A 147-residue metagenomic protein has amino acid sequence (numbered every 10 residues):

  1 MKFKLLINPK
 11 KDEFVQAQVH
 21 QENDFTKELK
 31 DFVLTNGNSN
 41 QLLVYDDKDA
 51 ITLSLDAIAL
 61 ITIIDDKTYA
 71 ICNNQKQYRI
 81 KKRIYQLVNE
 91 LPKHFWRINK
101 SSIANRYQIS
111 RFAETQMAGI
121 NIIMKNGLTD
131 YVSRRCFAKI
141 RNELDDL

Functional and structural regions predicted by a protein language model:
M1-E28: N-terminal regulatory/sensing modules of transcriptional regulators
K27-K125, T129: Conserved binding/recognition cores within well-folded domains
S133: Basic/aromatic recognition patch in beta-strand/loop cores that engages polyanionic ligands
D146-L147: N-terminal low-complexity, intrinsically disordered tails enriched in Ser/Pro/Gly and acidic/polar residues
